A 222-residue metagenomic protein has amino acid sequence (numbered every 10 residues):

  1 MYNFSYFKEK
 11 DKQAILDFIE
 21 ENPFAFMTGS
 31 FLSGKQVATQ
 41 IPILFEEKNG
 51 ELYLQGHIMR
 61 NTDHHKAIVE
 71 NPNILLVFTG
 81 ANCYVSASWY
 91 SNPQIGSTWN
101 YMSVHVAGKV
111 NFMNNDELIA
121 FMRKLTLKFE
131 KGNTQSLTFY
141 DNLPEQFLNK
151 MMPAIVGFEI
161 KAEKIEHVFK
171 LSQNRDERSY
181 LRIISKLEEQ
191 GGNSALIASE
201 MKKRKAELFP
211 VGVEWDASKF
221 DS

Functional and structural regions predicted by a protein language model:
M1-E51: An N-terminal domain-cap segment
L16, I95, F147-K150: A generic local secondary-structure boundary/capping motif
P23, T39, G50-L54, E70-I74 (+2 more regions): A generic structural signal for short beta-strands and their flanking turns/coil linkers
F26-T28, V77, G157-K161: A structural signal for short, well-ordered beta-strand segments and their strand-loop junctions that often border
L32-K35, E46-L52, R60-D63, G80-Y84 (+1 more regions): Short, charged/polar surface micro-motifs in flexible loops or helix N-caps
N61-F121: Short, structured beta-strand-loop surface elements
M113-S222: C-terminal edge-of-domain segments
